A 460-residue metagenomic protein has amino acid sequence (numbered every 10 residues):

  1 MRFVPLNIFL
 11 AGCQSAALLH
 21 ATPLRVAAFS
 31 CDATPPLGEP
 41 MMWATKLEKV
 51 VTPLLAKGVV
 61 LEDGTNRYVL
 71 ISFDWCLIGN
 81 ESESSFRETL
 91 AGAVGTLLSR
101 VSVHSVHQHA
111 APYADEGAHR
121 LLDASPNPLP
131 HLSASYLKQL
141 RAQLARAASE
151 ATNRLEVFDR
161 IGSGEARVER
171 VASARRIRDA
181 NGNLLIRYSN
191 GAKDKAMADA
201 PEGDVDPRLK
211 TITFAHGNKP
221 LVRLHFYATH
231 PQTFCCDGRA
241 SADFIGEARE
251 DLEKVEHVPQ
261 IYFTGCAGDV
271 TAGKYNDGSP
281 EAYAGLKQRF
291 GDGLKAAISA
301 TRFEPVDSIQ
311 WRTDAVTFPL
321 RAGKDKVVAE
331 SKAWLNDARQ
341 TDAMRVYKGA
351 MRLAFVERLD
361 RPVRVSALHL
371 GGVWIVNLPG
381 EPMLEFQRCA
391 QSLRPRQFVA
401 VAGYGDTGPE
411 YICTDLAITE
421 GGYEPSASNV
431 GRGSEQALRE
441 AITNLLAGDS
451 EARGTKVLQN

Functional and structural regions predicted by a protein language model:
R2-H20: Sec-dependent N-terminal signal peptides of Gram-negative exported proteins
T22-P259, C266-V270, Y275-G285, I298 (+1 more regions): Conserved beta-alpha junction segments in alpha/beta enzyme cores
F290: Anionic-ligand-binding alpha/beta catalytic cores of soluble enzymes and soluble regulatory domains that recognize
